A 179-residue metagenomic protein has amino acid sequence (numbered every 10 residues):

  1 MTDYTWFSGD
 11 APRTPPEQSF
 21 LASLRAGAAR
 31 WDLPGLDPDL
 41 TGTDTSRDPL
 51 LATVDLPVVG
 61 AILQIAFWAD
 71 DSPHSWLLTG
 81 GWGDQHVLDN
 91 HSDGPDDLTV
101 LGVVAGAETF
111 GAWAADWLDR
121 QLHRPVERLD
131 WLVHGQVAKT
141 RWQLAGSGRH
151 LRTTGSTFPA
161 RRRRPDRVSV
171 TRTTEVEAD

Functional and structural regions predicted by a protein language model:
M1-A11, L98, V104-D179: Acidic, proline/glycine-rich low-complexity IDRs
M1-L51: N-terminal domain-onset segments
W31-G83: Amphipathic, interaction-prone secondary-structure segments
H74-G80, D84-V87, V137-R149: Short polybasic amphipathic segments
G80-G102: Short acidic, glycine/tyrosine-flanked loop/strand segments centered on an H-E-D-like triad
